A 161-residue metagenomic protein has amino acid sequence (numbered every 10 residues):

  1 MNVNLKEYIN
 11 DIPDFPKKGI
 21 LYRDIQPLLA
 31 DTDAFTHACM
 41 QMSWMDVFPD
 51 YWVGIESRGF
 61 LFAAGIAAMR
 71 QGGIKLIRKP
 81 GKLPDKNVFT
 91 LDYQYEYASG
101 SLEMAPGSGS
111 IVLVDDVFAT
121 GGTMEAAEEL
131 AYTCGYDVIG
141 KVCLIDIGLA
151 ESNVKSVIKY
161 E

Functional and structural regions predicted by a protein language model:
M1-F48: Active-site-facing substrate-recognition patch
P49-R58: Short glycine-rich phosphate-binding loop at a beta-alpha junction
D50, G109, I139: Conserved acidic residues
G54, L113-V114: Generic enzyme active-site microenvironment
L61-R70, A127-E128: Short Gly/Thr/Asp-enriched flexible loops that form oxyanion-binding sites at enzyme active sites
G72-V112: Short, glycine/charge-rich flexible loops or terminal/linker lids adjacent to PRPP-binding catalytic cores
D115-E128: Acidic, divalent-metal-coordinating active-site segment for phosphoryl/phosphodiester hydrolysis, typified by short
E125-E161: PRPP-dependent phosphoribosyltransferase catalytic core
